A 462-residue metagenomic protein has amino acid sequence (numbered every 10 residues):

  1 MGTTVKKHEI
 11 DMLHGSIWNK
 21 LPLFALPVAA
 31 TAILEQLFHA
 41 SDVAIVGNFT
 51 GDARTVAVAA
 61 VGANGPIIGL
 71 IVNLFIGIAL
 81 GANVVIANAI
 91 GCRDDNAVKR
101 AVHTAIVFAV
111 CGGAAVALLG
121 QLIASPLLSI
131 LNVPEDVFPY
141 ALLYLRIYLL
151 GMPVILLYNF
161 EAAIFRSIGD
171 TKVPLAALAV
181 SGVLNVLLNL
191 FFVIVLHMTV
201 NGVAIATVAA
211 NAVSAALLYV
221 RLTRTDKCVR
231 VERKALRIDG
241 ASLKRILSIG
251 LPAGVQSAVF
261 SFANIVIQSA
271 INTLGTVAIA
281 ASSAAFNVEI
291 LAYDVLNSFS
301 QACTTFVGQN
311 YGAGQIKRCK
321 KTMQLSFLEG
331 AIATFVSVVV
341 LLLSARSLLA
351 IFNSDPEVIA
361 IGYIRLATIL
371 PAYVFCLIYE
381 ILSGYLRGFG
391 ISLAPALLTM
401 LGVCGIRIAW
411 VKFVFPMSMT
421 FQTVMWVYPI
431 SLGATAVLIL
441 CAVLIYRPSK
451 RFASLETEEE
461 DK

Functional and structural regions predicted by a protein language model:
M1-A25, I86-G151, V195-L251, V307-A372 (+1 more regions): Short alpha-helical transmembrane segments in multi-pass integral membrane proteins
M12-A44, N48-D52, P66-G81, V85 (+6 more regions): N-terminal transmembrane alpha-helices
L23-D42, I147, S181, A210-S214 (+3 more regions): Transmembrane helical elements of multi-pass membrane transporters/channels
I33, L37-A59, L128-E135, F191-M198 (+4 more regions): Helix-terminus/linker motif at the lipid-water interface of multi-pass membrane proteins
A40, L118, P126, F160-I164 (+7 more regions): Alpha-helical transmembrane segments of multipass membrane proteins
T55-P66, A141, L145, A204 (+3 more regions): Small-residue hotspots at the loop-to-helix junctions and early N-terminal turns of transmembrane alpha-helices
V58-L118, I155-P174, Q268, I279-A345 (+2 more regions): Small-residue-rich hydrophobic transmembrane alpha-helices
I76-A79, I147-R166, P174-G182, V203-L218 (+4 more regions): Short runs within selected transmembrane alpha-helices of multi-pass transporters and secretion channels
